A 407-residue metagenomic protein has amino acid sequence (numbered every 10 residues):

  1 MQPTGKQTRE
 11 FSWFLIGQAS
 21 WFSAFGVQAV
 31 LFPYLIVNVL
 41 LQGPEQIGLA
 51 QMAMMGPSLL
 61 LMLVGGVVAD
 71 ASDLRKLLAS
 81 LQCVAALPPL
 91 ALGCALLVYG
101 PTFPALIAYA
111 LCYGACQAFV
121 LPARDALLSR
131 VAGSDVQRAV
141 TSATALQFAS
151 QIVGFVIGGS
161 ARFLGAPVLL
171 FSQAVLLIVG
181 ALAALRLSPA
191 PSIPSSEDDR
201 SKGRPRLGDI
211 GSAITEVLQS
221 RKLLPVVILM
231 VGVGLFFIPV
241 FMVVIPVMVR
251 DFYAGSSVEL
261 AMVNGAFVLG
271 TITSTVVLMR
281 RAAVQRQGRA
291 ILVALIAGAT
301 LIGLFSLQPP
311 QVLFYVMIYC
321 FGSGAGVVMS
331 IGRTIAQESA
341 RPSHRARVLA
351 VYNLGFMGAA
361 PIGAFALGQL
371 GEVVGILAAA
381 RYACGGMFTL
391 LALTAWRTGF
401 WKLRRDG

Functional and structural regions predicted by a protein language model:
M1-F11, A190-I228: Juxtamembrane intracellular "pre-TM" segments in multi-pass secondary transporters
Q7-L15, P44, G100-F103, I107 (+4 more regions): Primarily residues marking transmembrane-helix entry/exit sites
S12-A29, M54-V67, D73-A85, A105-R162 (+6 more regions): Substrate-agnostic recognition of the 12-TM MFS/MFS-like secondary transporter fold
A19, S23, V27-Y34, F163-F171 (+1 more regions): A single, central transmembrane helix in multi-pass transporters
L31-S58: Extracellular/periplasmic helix-loop-helix junction of adjacent transmembrane segments in MFS-like secondary
P33-V39, G93-V98, V153-Q173, D251-F252 (+1 more regions): Transmembrane alpha-helix termini and helix-breaking/packing motifs in multi-pass membrane transporters
P57-V64, A69-A71, R75-L87, A91 (+4 more regions): C-terminal transmembrane bundle of multi-pass solute transporters/carriers
A126, R130, L176-S201, V284-Q285 (+1 more regions): Helix-loop junctions on the cytosolic side of multi-pass membrane transporters, especially the intracellular loop
